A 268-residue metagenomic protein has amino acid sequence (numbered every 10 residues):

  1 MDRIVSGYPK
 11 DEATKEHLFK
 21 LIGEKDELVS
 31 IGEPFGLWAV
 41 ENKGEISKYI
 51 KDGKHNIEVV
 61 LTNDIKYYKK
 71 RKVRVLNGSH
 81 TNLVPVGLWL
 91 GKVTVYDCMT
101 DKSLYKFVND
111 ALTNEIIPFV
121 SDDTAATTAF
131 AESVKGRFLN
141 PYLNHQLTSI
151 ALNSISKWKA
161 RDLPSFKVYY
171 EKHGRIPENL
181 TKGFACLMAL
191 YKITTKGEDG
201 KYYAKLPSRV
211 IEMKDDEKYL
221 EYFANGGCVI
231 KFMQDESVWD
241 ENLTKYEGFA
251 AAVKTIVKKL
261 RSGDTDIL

Functional and structural regions predicted by a protein language model:
M1-L268: Substrate/ligand-engaging "lid" and interaction regions
